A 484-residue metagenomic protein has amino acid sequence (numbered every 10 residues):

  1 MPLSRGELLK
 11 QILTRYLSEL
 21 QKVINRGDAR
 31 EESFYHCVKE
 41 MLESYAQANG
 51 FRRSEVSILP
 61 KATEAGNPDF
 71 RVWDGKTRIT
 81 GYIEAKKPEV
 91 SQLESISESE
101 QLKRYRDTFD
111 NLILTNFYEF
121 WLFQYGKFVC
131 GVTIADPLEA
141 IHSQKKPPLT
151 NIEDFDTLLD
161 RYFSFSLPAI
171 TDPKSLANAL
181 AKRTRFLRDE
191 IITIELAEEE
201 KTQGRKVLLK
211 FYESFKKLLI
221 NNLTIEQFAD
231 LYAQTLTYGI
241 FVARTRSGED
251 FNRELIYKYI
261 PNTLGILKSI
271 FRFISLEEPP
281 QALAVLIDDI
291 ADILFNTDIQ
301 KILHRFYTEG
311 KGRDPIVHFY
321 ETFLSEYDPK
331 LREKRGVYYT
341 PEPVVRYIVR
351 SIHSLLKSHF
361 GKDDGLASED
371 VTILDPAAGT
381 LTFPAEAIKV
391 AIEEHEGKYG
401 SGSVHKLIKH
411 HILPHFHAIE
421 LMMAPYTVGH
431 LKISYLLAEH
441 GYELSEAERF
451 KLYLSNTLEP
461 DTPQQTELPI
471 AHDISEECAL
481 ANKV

Functional and structural regions predicted by a protein language model:
M1-L59: Charged, often low-complexity linker/regulatory segments
I12-E19, P329, I408-I412: Surface-exposed beta-strand-to-loop junctions that form interaction patches on eukaryotic regulatory domains
E19-N25, P329-V337: Short hinge/gating elements
G27-Y35, D230, Q234, E309-G312 (+2 more regions): Alpha-helix N-cap/helix-initiation sites
G50-T77: Active-site metal-binding core of divalent-cation-utilizing nuclease and nuclease-like domains
P68-D69, W73-D289, R335-Y338, V344-L480: Charged, often flexible domain-edge or linker segments that flank or initiate folded functional domains
L267-E333: Non-catalytic substrate-recognition/targeting regions of SAM-dependent transferases
L294-L303, I373, E477-V484: Carboxylate/His-rich catalytic cores and anion/metal-binding grooves
